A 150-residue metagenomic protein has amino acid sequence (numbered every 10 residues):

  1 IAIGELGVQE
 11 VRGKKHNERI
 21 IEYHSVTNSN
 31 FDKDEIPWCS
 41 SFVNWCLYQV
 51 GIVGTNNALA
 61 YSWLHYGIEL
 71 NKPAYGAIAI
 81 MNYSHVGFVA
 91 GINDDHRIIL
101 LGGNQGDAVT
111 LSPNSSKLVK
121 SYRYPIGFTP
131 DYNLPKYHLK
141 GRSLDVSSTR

Functional and structural regions predicted by a protein language model:
I1-V50, L134-R150: N-terminal capping segments
K14-D34, N82-K120: Glycine-rich catalytic cores of cysteine/serine-nucleophile enzymes that process amide/ester linkages in cell-envelope
E22, A60, H65, S121-R123 (+1 more regions): Intrinsically disordered, low-complexity N-terminal regions enriched in serine/proline/glycine with scattered basic
V26-F31, I68-K72, P125: Short alpha-helical interface elements
Y48, I52-T110: ...with weaker cross-activation on analogous glycine-rich loops/strands in unrelated enzymes
V109-R150: Active-site or metal-binding loop neighborhoods of secreted/extracellular toxin and effector enzymes
